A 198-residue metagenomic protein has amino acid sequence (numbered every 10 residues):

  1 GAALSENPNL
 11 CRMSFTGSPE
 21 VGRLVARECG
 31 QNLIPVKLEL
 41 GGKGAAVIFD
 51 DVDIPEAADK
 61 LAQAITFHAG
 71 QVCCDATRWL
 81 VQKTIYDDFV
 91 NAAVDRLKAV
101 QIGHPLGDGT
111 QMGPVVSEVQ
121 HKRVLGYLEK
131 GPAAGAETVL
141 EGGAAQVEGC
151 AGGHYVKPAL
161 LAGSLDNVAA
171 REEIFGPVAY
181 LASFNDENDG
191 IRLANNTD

Functional and structural regions predicted by a protein language model:
G1-C11: A structured beta-alpha segment of the ubiquitous adenosine-cofactor-binding alpha/beta core
R12, S18-L165, D186-N195: ALDH superfamily catalytic-core signature
N167-R171: Cytochrome P450 core scaffold surrounding the K-helix E-X-X-R motif and the conserved "meander" helix-loop region
P177: Glycine-rich nucleotide-phosphate-binding loops and adjacent flexible coil segments
Y180-A182: Active-site donor-binding acidic/aromatic loop of nucleotide-activated sugar and phosphosugar transferases involved
